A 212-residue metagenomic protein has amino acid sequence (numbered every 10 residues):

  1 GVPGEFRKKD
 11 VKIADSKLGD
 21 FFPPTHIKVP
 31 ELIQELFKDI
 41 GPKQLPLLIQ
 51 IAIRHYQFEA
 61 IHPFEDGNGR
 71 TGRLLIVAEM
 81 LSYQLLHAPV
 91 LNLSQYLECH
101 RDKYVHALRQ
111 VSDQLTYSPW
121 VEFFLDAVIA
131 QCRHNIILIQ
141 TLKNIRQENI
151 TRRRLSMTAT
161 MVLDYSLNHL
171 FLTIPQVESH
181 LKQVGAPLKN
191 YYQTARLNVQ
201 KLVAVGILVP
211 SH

Functional and structural regions predicted by a protein language model:
G1-H212: FIC/Doc superfamily catalytic core
